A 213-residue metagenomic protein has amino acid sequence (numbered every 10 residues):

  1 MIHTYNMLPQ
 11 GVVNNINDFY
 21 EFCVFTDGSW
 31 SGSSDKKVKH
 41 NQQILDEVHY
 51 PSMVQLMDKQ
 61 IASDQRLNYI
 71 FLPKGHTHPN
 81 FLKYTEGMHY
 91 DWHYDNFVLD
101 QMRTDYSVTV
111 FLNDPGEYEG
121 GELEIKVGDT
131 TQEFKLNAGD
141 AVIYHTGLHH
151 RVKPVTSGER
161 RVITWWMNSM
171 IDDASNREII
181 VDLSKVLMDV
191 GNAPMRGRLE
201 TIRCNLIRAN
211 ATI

Functional and structural regions predicted by a protein language model:
M1-P73, N176-I213: Non-heme Fe(II)/2-oxoglutarate
Q65-V181: Catalytic core of non-heme Fe(II) oxygenases with the double-stranded beta-helix
